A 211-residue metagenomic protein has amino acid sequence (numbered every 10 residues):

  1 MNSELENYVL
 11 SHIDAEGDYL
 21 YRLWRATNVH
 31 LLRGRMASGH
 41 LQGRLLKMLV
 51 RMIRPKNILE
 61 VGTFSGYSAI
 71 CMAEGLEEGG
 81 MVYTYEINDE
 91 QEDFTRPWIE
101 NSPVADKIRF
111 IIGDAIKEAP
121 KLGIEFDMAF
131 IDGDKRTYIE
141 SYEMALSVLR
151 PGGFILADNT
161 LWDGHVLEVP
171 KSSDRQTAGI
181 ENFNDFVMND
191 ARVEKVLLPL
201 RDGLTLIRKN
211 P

Functional and structural regions predicted by a protein language model:
M1-M128, K135-L156, T160-P211: A short alpha-helical cap/connector motif
